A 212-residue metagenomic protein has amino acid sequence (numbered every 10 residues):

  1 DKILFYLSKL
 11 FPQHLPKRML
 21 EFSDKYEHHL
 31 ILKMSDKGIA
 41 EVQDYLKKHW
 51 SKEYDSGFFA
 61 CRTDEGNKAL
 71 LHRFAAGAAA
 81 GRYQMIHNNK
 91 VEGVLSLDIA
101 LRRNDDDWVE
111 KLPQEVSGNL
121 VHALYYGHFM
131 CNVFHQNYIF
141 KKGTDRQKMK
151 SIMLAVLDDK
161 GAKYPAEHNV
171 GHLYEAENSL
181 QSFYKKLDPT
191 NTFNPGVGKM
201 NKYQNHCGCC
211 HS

Functional and structural regions predicted by a protein language model:
D1-L4: Extended, low-polarity segments enriched in aliphatic/aromatic residues
Y6-S212: Conserved glycine-rich FAD pyrophosphate-binding loop
